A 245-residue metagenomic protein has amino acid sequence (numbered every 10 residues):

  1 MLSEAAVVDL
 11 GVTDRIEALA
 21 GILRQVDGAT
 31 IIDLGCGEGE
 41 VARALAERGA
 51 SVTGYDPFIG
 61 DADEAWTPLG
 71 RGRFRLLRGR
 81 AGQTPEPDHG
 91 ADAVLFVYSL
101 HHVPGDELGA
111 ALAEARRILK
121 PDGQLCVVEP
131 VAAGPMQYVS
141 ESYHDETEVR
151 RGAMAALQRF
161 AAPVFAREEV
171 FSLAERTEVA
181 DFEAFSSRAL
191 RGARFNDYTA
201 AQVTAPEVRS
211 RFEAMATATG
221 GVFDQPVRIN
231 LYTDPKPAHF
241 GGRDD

Functional and structural regions predicted by a protein language model:
D9-A29: Conserved alpha-helix/loop element of class I SAM-dependent methyltransferases that forms part of the SAM/SAH-binding
I32, G37-Q83: Class I SAM-dependent methyltransferase SAM/SAH-binding core
G82-V94: A short acidic, Gly/Pro-enriched loop at the edge of an enzyme's catalytic core that lines a small-molecule cofactor
D92-E107: A short SAM/SAH-binding and catalytic strip from SAM-dependent methyltransferases
G109-P121: A short glycine-rich, Lys/Arg-flanked "PGG" loop and its adjoining helix->strand segment in the class I
C126-G152: Conserved class I S-adenosyl-L-methionine
R150-V164: Short alpha-helix
F165-D245: Conserved Class I S-adenosyl-L-methionine
